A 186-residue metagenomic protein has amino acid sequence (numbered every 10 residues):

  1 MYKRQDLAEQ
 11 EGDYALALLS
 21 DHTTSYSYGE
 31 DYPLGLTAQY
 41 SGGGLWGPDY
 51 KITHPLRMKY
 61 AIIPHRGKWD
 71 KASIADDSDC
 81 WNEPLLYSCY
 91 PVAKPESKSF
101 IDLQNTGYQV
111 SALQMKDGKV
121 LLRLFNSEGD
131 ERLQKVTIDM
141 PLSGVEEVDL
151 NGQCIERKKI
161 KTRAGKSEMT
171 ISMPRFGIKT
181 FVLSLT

Functional and structural regions predicted by a protein language model:
K3-T186: C-terminal (or distal) subdomains of carbohydrate-active enzymes
